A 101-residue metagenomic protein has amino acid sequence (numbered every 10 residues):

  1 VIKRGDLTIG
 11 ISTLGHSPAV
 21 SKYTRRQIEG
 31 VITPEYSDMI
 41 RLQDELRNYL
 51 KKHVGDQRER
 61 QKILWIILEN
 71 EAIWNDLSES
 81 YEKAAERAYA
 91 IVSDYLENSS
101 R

Functional and structural regions predicted by a protein language model:
V1-S12: Rossmann-fold NAD(P)-binding glycine/threonine-rich loop
G15-R101: An accessory alpha-helical subdomain
